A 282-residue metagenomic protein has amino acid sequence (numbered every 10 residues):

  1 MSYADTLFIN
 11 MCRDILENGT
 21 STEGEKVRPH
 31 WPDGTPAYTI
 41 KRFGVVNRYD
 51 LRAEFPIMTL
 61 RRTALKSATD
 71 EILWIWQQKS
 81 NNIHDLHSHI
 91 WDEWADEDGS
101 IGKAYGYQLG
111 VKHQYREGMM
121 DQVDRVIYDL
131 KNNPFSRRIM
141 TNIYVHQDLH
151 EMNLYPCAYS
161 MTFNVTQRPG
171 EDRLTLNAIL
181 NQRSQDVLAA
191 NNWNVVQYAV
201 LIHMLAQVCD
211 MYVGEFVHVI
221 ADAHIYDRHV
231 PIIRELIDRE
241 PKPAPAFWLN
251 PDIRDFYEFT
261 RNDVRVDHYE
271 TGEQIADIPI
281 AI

Functional and structural regions predicted by a protein language model:
M1-I282: Terminal, non-catalytic protein-protein interaction segments that mediate quaternary/complex assembly
